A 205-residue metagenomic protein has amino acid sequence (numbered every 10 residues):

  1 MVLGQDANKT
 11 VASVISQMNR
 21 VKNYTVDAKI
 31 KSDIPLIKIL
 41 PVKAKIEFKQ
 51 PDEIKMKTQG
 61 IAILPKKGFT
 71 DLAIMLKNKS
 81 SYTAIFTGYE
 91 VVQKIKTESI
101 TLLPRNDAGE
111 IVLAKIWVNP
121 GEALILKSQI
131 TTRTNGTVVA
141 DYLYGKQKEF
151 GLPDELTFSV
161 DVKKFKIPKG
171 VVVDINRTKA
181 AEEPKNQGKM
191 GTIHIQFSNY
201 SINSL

Functional and structural regions predicted by a protein language model:
M1-K29, D33-P35, S201-S204: N-terminal leader/targeting segments and the immediate start of mature chains
A7-K9, L76-F86, G136-V139, G188-I195: A short, amphipathic edge element
I15, T87-E90, Q129-I130: Beta-strand-rich interaction surfaces with strong enrichment in secreted/lumenal proteins
S16-Y24, I37, Q93-I95, G121 (+1 more regions): Edge/loop elements at the starts and ends of beta-strands within beta-rich repeat scaffolds
Y24-I30, V42-I46, D52-G60, V112-A114 (+3 more regions): One face of beta-strands
S32-I39, K66-G68, I167-V172, A181-P184: Flexible, membrane-facing loop/turn or short amphipathic-helix motifs that contact lipid bilayers or gate lipid-binding
D33-Q93: An acidic-aromatic
K96-L205: Gly/Pro-enriched, hydrophobic low-complexity segments that function as extracytoplasmic propeptides/linkers
